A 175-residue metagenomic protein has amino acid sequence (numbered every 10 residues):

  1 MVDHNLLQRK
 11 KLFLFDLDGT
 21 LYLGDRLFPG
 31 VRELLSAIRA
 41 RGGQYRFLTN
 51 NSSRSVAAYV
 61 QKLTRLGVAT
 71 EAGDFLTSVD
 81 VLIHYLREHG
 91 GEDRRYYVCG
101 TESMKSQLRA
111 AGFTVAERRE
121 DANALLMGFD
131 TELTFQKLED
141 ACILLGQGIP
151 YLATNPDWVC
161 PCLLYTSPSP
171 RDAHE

Functional and structural regions predicted by a protein language model:
V2-L7, K11: Positively charged, low-complexity intrinsically disordered leader regions
N5-L6, G112-N123: Short acidic low-complexity segments
K11-G24: Asp-based phosphoryl-transfer active-site loop
F15, L35-Q61, F75, R95-C99 (+2 more regions): Substrate-recognition element of Asp-dependent hydrolases with the DxDx(T/V) motif
L23-R46, R54-A58, D74-G90, L133-C142 (+1 more regions): Short, acidic loop-to-helix structural element flanking the phosphoryl-transfer center in phosphate-processing enzymes
A57-R94, S106, E132-L133, T154-S167: Substrate-recognition "cap/lid" segment bordering the active-site pocket of phosphatases
E120-S167: Conserved acidic, metal-coordinating active-site core of Asp-based, Mg2+-dependent phosphoryl-transfer enzymes
Y165-E175: Single conserved hydrophobic/aromatic residue that forms the stacking wall/gate of nucleotide- or nucleobase-binding
